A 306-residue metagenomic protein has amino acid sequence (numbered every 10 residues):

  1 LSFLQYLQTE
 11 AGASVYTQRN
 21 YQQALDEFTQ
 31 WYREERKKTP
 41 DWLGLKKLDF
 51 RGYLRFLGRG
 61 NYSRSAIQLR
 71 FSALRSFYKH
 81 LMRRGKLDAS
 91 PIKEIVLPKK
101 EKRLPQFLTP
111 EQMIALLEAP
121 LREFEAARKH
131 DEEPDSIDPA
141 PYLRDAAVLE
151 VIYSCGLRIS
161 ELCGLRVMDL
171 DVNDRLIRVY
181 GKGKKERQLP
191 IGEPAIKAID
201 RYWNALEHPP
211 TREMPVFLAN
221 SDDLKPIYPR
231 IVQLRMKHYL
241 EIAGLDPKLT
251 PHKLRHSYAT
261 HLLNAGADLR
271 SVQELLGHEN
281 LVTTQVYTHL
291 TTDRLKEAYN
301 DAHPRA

Functional and structural regions predicted by a protein language model:
L1-A306: Conserved catalytic core of the tyrosine transesterase superfamily
